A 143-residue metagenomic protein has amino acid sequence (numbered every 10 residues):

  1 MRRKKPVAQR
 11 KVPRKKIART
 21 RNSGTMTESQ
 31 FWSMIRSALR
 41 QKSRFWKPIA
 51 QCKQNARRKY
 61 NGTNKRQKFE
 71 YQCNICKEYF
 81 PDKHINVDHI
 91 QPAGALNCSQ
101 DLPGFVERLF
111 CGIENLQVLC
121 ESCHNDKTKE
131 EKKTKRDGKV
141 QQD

Functional and structural regions predicted by a protein language model:
M1-V7: Polybasic, lysine-enriched low-complexity intrinsically disordered terminal tails
A8-I75, F105-E114: Short, charged surface segments at domain edges that flank catalytic/cofactor-binding sites
P13, A93, T128: Alpha-helical and His/Cys-centered functional microenvironments
Q72, N86, L119: The −1 position to Zn-ligating cysteines in a subset of zinc-ribbon hairpins
N74-K77, S122: Short, cysteine/histidine-rich loop/knuckle motifs that typically chelate Zn2+
E78-L116, T134: Histidine-centered nuclease catalytic patch
F110-V140: Short Cys/His-centered divalent metal-binding micro-motifs
D143: Acidic two-metal-ion nuclease catalytic site recognized across multiple nuclease folds, prominently DnaQ/RNase D-T
